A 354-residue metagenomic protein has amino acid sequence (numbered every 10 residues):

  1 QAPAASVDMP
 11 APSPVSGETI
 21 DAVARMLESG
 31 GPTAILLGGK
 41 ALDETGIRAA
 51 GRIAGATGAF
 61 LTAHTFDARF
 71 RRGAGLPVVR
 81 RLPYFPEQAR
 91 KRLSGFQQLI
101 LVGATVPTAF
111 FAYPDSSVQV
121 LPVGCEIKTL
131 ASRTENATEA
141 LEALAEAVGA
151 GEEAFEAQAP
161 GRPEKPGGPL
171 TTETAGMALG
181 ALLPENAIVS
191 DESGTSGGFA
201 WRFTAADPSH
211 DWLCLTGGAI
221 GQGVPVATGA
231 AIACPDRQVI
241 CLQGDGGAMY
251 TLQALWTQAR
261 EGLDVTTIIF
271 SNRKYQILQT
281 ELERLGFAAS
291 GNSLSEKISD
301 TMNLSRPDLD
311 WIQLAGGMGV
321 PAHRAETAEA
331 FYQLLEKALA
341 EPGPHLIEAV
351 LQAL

Functional and structural regions predicted by a protein language model:
Q1, L36-G38, H64, L101-G103 (+5 more regions): Short beta-strand segments
Q1-G75, E152-I220, L252, P321 (+2 more regions): Cofactor-pocket helix-loop regions in the catalytic cores of large enzyme subunits
A2, S6, G103-G197, L294-D300 (+1 more regions): Phosphate/pyrophosphate-binding active-site segments
A24-R25, R90, Y332-E336: Short hydrophobic/charged patches on amphipathic alpha-helices used for structural packing and interfaces
T33, Q97-Q98, A187, P344: Conserved acidic residues
G39-L130, D207-R237, M249-Q253, R284 (+2 more regions): Glycine-rich, anion-gripping cofactor-binding loops and their flanking helix/strand elements in enzyme active sites
A56, G198-L354: Thiamine diphosphate
R81-A89, E146-F155, C234-V239, S290-S293: A polyampholytic, Gly/Pro-enriched intrinsically disordered region
